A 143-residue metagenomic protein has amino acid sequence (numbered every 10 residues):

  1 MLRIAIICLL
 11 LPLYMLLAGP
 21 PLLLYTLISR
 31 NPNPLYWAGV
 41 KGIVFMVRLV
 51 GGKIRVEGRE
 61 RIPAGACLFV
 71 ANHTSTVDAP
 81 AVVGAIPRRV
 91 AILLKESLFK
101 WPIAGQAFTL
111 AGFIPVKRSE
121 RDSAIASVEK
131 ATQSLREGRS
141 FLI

Functional and structural regions predicted by a protein language model:
M1-R55, Q106-A107: A transmembrane-helix-recognition feature enriched in membrane-embedded lipid enzymes and envelope glyco-/phospholipid
K53-I143: Soluble catalytic domains of membrane acyltransferases
